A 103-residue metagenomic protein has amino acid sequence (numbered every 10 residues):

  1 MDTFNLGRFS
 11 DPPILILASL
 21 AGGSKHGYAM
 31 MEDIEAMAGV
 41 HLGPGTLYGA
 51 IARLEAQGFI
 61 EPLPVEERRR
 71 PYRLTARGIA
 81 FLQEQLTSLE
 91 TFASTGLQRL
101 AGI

Functional and structural regions predicted by a protein language model:
D2-T46, E66: N-terminal helix-turn-helix DNA-binding core of bacterial DNA-binding proteins
S19-G22, L63, F81, Q85-S88: Histidine kinase transmitter module recognition
M30, G78, L89: Conserved anionic group-binding/transfer micro-motifs
Y48-E55: Short, hydrophobic-biased segments on the C-terminal half of alpha helices that form "recognition helices"
E55-E66, R73: Beta-hairpin "wing" of winged helix-turn-helix
E67-L86: Basic, amphipathic "hinge/linker" alpha-helix immediately C-terminal to the N-terminal HTH DNA-binding motif
Q83-I103: Amphipathic alpha-helical dimerization/coiled-coil segments that flank or bridge DNA-binding/regulatory modules
